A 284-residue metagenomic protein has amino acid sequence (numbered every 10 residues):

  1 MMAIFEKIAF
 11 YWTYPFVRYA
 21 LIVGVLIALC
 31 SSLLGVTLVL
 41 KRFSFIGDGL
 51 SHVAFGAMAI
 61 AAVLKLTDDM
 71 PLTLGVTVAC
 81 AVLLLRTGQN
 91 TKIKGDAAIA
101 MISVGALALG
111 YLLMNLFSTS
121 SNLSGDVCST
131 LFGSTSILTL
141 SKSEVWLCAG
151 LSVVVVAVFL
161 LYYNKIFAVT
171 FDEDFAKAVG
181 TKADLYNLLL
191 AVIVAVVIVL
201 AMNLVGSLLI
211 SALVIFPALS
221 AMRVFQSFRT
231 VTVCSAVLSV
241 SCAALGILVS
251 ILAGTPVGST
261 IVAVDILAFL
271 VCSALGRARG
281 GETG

Functional and structural regions predicted by a protein language model:
M1-L29, T283: Membrane-interfacial amphipathic/re-entrant helices at transmembrane-helix boundaries
K7-F10, S103-L160: Transmembrane helix-bundle core of multi-pass membrane transporters and related energy-transducing complexes
F16-A28, T67-V78, A149, V199-A212 (+1 more regions): Structural signature of hydrophobic alpha-helical transmembrane segments
L21-V25, M70-G75, A97-M101, V145-G150 (+3 more regions): Hydrophobic alpha-helical transmembrane segments
V36-S121, A221-V233, S250-G254, R277-A278: Short loop segments and helix-boundary regions at transmembrane helix junctions of multi-pass inner-membrane proteins
L140-P217: Helix-loop-helix "hairpin" substructures at the membrane interface of multi-pass membrane proteins
N203-S259: Transmembrane alpha-helical segments in multi-pass inner-membrane proteins
T255-V262, I266-G284: Cytosolic-side transmembrane-helix boundaries in multi-pass membrane proteins
